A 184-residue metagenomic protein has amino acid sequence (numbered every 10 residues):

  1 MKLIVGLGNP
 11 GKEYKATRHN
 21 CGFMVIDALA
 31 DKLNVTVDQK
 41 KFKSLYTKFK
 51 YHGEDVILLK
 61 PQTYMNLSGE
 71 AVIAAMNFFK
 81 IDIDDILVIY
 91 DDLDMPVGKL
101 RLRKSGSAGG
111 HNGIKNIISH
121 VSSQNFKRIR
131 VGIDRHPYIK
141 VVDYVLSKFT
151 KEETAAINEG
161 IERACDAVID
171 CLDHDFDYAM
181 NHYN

Functional and structural regions predicted by a protein language model:
K2-K104, K115, S119-K127, P137-K140 (+2 more regions): Nucleotide and nucleotide-moiety/phosphate-recognizing core
S107: Short glycine/threonine-rich catalytic loop with a Thr-x-Gly-x-Asp
G110-G113: Hydrophobic alpha-helical segments within soluble ligand-binding/sensing domains
G132-H136: Short loop/turn motifs enriched for small/polar and acidic residues
